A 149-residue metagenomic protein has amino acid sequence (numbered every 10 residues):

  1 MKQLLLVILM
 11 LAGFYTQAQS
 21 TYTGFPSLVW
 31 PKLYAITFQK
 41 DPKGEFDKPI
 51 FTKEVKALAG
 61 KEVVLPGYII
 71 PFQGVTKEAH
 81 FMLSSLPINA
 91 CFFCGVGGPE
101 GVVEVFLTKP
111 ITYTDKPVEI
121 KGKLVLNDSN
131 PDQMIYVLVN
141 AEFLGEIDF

Functional and structural regions predicted by a protein language model:
L4-F14: Sec-dependent N-terminal signal peptides
Q19-F149: OB-fold and OB-like single-stranded nucleic-acid-recognition modules and their adjacent interaction interfaces
